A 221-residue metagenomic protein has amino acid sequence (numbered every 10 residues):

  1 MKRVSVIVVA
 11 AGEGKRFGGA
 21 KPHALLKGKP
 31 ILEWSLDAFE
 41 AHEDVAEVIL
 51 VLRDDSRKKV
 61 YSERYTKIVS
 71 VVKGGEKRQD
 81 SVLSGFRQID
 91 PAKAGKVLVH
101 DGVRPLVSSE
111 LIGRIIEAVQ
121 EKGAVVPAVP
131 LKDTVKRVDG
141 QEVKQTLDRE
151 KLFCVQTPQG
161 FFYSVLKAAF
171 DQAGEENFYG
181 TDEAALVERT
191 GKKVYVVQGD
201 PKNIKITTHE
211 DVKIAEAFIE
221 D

Functional and structural regions predicted by a protein language model:
K2, F153-D221: Conserved alpha/beta core of the MobA/IspD/sugar-nucleotide pyrophosphorylase nucleotidyltransferase superfamily
K2-D55: N-terminal glycine-rich phosphate-binding loop and ensuing alpha1 helix
V8, L32, G85, H100-D101 (+3 more regions): Residue-level signal for inorganic ion chemistry
L25, L106, T146, G160 (+1 more regions): Short aromatic/basic micro-patch
E33-A94, G174-E176: Conserved N-terminal catalytic core of the sugar/cofactor nucleotidyltransferase
V45, A94, E121-A124, K192 (+1 more regions): Short, high-confidence coil segments that cap the C-terminus of an alpha-helix and link into the following beta-strand
I68-S70, R78-D139, Q156: Conserved beta-loop-beta/alpha segment of the NTase-like Rossmann-fold superfamily that binds/positions NTPs
K136-F161: Short, flexible, basic/aromatic active-site loop/helix in glycosyltransferases
